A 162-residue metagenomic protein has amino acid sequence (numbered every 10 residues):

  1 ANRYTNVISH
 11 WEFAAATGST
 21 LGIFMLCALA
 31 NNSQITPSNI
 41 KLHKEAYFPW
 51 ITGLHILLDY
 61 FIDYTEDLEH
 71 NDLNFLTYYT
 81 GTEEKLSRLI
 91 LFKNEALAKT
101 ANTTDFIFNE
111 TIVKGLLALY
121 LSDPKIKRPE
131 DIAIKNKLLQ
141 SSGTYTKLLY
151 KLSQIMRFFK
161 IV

Functional and structural regions predicted by a protein language model:
A1-F61, T65, K125: All-alpha helical catalytic cores of prenyl diphosphate-utilizing isoprenoid enzymes
N2-A14, E45, L68-T104: Divalent-cation-assisted or electrostatically stabilized phosphate/pyrophosphate-binding catalytic cores
A28, N32, K99-T103, I107 (+1 more regions): Short secondary-structure junctions and interdomain/linker hinges
S33, E66-E69, L73, F108-I112: Structured alpha-helical bundle/scaffold domains in large eukaryotic membrane-trafficking regulators
S33-F48, H70, P129-T144: Short alpha-helical "patches" and their helix-cap loops
K44-L57, T80-T82, L139-L148: Short, mixed-charge aromatic SLiMs
L54, F61-Y64, L68, E95-I107 (+1 more regions): Hydrophobic alpha-helical segments
T100-T103, K114-V162: Acidic, carboxylate-rich catalytic segments that either coordinate divalent cations
